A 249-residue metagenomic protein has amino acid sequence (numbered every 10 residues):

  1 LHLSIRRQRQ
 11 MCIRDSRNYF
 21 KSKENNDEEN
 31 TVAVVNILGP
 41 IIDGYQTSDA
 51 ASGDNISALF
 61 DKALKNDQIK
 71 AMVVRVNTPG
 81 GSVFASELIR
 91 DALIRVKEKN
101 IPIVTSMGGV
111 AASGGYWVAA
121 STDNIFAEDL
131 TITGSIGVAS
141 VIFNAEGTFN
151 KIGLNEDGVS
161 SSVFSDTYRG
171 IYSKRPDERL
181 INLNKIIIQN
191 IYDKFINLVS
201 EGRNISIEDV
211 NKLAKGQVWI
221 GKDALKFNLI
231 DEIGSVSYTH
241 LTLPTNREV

Functional and structural regions predicted by a protein language model:
L1, R7-Q10, R14-I101, V110-Y116 (+3 more regions): Small-residue-centered hinge/linker elements
L1, S206-G234: Amphipathic alpha-helical substructures
R75, T105, L229: Short catalytic-loop micro-motif centered on adjacent basic/acidic residues
S106-A112, L213-G216: Glycine-rich beta-to-alpha transition loops that act as phosphate-gripper elements at the mouths of alpha/beta enzyme
